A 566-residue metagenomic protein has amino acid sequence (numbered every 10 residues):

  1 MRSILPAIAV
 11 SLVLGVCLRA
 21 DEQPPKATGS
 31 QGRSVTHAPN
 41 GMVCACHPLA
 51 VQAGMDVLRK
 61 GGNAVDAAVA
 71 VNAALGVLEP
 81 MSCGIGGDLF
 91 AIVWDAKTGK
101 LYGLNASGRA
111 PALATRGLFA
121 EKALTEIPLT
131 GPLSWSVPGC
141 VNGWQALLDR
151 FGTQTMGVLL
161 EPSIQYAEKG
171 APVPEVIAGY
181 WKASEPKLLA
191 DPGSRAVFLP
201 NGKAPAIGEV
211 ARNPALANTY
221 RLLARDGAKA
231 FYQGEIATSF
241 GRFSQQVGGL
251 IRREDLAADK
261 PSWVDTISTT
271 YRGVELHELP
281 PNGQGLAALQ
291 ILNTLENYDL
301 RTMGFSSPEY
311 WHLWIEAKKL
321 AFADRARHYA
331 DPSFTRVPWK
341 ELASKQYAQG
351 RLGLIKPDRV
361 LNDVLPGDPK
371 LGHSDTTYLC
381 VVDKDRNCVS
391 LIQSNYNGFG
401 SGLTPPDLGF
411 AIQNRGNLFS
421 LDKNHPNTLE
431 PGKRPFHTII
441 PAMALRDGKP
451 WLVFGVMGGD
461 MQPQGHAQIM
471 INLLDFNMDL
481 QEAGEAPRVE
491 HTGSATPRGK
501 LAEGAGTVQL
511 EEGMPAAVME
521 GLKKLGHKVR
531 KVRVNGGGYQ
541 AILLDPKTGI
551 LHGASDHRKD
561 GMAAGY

Functional and structural regions predicted by a protein language model:
P6-G15: Bacterial N-terminal signal peptides
D21-Q52, A64-D226, F231-Q233, A237-G283 (+3 more regions): Noncatalytic scaffold domains of N-terminal-nucleophile
V57-L58, N142-R150, D226-Q233, T238 (+1 more regions): Alpha-helical support elements that line or immediately flank enzyme active sites and cofactor-binding pockets
V77-Y102, L250-R252, N387-L452, Q468 (+2 more regions): Active-site rim segments in enzyme catalytic domains, especially the processed small/beta chain of N-terminal
W263, H373-T376, H437-I439, G538: Short, small/polar residue-rich loop motifs at catalytic or cofactor-binding pockets
G285-R301, A444-L452, G459-G484: M16/insulysin-pitrilysin zinc metalloprotease superfamily fold
N297-N395, D407-L408, R415, R533: Internal maturation/activation junctions in enzymes
F334, D385, K433, H466 (+1 more regions): Extended C-terminal subregions enriched in glycine
